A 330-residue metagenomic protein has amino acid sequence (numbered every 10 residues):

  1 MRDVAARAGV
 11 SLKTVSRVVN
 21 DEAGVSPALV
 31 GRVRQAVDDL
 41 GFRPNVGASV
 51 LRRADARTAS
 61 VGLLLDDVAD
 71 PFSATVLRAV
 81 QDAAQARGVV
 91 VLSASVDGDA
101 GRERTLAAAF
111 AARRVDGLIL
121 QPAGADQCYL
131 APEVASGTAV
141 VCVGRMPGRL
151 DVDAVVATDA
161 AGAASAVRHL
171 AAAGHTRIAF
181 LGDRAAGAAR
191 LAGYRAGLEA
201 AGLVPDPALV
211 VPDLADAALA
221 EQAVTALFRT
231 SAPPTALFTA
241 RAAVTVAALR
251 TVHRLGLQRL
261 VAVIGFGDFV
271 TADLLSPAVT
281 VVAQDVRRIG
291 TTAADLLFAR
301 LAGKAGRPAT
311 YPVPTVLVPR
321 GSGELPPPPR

Functional and structural regions predicted by a protein language model:
M1, L12, V30, P44 (+11 more regions): A general structural signal for well-ordered alpha-helical segments in protein cores
M1-R57, P327: N-terminal helix-turn-helix DNA-binding module of bacterial transcription factors
D38-F72, V76-R78, R87, A109-A112: N-terminal helix-turn-helix/winged-helix DNA-binding helices and compositionally similar short basic alpha-helical
D39, A79-R87, A135-C142, M146-R330: Bacterial carbohydrate/catabolite-sensing allosteric modules
L40-G47, G101, P122-A123, L249: Short gly/ser/thr-rich secondary-structure transition/capping motifs
Q81-Q127: Central regulatory/effector-binding core of bacterial HTH transcription factors
